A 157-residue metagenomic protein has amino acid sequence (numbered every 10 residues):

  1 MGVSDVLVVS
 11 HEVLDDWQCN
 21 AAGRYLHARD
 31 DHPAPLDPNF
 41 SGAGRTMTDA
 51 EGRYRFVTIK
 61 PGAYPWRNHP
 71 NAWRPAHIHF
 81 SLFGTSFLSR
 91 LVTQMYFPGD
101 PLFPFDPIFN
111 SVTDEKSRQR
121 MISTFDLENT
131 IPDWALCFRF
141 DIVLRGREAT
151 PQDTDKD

Functional and structural regions predicted by a protein language model:
G2-D157: Beta-strand-dominated extracellular/periplasmic modules and repeats in secreted or surface-exposed proteins
